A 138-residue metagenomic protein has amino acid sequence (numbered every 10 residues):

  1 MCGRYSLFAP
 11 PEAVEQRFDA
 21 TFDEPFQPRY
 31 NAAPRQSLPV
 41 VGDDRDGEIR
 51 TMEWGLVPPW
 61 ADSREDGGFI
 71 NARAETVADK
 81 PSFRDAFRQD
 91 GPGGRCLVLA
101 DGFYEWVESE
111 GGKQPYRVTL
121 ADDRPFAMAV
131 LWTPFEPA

Functional and structural regions predicted by a protein language model:
M1-A138: Short linear sequence motif anchored by a di-proline
